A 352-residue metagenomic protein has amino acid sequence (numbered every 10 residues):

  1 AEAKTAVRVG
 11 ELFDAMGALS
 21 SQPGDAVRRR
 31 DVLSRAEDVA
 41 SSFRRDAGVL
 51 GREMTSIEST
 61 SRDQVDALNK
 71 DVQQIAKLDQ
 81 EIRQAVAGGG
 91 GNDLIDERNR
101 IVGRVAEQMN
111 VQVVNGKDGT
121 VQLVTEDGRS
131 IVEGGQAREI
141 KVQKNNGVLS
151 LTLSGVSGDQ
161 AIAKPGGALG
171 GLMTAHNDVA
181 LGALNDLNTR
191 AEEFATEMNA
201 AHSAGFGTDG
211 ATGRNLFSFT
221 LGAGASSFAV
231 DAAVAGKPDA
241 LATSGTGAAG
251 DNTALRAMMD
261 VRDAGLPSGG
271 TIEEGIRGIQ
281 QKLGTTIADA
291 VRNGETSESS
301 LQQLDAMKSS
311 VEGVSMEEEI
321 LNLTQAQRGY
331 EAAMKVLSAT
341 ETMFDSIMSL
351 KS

Functional and structural regions predicted by a protein language model:
A1-S352: S/T-rich, low-complexity, solvent-exposed segments of bacterial secretion/appendage proteins
